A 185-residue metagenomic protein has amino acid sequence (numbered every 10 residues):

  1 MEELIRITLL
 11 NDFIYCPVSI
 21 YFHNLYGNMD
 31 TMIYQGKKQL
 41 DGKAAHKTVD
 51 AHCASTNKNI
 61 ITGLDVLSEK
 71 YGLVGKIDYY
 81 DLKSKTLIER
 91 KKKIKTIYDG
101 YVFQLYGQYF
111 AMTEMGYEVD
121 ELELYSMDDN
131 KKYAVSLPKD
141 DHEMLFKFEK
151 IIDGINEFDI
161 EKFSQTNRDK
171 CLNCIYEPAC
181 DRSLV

Functional and structural regions predicted by a protein language model:
M1-L87, F103, V185: Metal-dependent nuclease catalytic cores that hydrolyze phosphodiester bonds in DNA/RNA, characterized by
E3-D12, D99-G100, E161-D169: Structural motif
I7, V18-S19, D141, L145 (+1 more regions): Alpha-helix initiation and N-capping motif
C16-I20, I160-V185: Cysteine-cluster motifs in flexible loop/terminal segments that predominantly coordinate metals
G27-D30, Y71, G154-R168: Hydrophobic transmembrane alpha-helix bundles
S55-N59, Y117, T166-N167, N173: A generic structural signal for short, non-catalytic loop/turn and secondary-structure boundary residues
E69-G75, Y80-D159, P178: Nucleic-acid nuclease catalytic cores
